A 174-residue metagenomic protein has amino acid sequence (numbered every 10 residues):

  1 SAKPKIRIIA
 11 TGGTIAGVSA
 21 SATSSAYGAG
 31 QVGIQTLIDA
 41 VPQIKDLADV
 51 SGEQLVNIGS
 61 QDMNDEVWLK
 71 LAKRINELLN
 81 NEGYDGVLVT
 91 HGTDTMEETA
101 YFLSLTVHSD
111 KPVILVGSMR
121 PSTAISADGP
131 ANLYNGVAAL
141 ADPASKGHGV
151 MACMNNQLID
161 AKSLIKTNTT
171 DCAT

Functional and structural regions predicted by a protein language model:
S1-T174: Active-site histidine-anchored catalytic micro-motif
